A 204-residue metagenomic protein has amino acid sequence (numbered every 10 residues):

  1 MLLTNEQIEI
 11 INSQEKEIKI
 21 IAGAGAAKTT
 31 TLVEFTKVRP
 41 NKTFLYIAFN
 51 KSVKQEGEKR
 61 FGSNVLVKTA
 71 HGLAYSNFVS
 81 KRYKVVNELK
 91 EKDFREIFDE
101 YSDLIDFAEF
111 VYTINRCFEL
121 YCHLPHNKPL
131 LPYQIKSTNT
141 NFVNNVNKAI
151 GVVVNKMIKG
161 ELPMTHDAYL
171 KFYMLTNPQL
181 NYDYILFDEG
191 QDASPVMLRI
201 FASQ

Functional and structural regions predicted by a protein language model:
M1-Y83: P-loop NTPase Walker
T4-E9, I18-K19, N145-Q204: Conserved helicase NTPase motor core
K42, V85-L89, N181-Y182: Short, charged low-complexity intrinsically disordered segments located at boundaries of structured domains
K51, K68-H71, Y75, I105 (+3 more regions): Non-catalytic, well-ordered alpha-helical scaffold segments
L66, A74-D99, L170-L175: Conserved P-loop NTPase motor core of helicases/translocases
R82-I158: ATP-hydrolysis module of ASCE/P-loop NTPase motor domains, specifically the Walker B Asp-Glu catalytic pair
